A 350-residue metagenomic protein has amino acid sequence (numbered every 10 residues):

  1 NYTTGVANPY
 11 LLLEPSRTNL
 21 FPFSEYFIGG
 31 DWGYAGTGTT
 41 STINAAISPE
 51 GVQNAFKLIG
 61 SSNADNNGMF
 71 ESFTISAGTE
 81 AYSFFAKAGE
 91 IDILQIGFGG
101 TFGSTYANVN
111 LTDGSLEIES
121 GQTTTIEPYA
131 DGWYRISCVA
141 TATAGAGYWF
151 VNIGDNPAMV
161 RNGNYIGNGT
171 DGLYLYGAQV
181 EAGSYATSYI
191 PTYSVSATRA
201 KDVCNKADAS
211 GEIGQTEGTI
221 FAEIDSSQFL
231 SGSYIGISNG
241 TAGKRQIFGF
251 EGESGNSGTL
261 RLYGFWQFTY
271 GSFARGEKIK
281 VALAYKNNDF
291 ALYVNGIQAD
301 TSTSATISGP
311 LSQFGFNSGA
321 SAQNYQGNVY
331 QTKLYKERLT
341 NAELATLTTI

Functional and structural regions predicted by a protein language model:
N1-I28, G154-G214, Q331, Y335-E337: Extracellular polysaccharide-targeting segments
N1-V6, G29-A55: Extracellular glycan-recognition surfaces and repeat-rich motifs
L11, A45-N67: Short carbohydrate-recognition loop motifs
R17-S24, G30-G36, A64, I75-G78 (+3 more regions): Extracellular glycan-recognition modules
F27, T170-A186, G218-Q228, Y293 (+1 more regions): Extracellular, beta-strand-rich glycan-interacting domains
N66-S72, S104-V109, L116-A130, L260-K280: Short, aromatic/His-centered strand-loop micro-motif at the edge of beta-sheets
A88-G89, V139-A144, E277-A291: Localized edge beta-strand/strand-to-loop motifs within extracellular or lumenal beta-rich domains
Y148-L173, S302-N328: Flexible glycan-contacting loops in extracellular carbohydrate-active proteins
